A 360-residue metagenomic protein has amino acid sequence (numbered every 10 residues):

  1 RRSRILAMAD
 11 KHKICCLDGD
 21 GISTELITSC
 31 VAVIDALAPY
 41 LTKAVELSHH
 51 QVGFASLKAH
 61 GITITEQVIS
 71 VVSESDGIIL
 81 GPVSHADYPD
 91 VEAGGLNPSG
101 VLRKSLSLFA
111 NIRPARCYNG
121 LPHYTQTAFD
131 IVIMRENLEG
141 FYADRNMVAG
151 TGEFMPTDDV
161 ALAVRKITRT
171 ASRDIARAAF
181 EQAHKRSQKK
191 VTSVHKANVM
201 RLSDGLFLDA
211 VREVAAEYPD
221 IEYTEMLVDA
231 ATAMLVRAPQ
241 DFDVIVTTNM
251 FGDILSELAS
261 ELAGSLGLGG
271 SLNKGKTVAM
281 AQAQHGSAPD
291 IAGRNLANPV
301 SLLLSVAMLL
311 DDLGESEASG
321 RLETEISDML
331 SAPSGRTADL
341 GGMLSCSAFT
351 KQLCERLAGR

Functional and structural regions predicted by a protein language model:
R1-A7: Short, Lys/Arg-enriched N-terminal segments with co-localized hydrophobic residues within the first ~10-30 amino acids
C15-A32, A36-A38, E153-V228: Glycine-rich phosphate/diphosphate-binding loop of Rossmann-like nucleotide-binding domains
D20-S23, D76, M134, A179 (+5 more regions): Buried hydrophobic positions in well-ordered alpha/beta secondary-structure cores of metabolic enzymes
C30, I34, V211, L302-L310 (+1 more regions): Buried hydrophobic packing segments
T42-E66, L235: N-terminal beta-loop-helix "entrance" segment that forms/cooperates in small-molecule cofactor or anionic ligand
F54-S56, L108, T232-S334: Glycine-rich phosphate/nucleotide-binding loop
L57-F154, A161-L162, M250: N-terminal glycine-rich phosphate/adenylate-binding segment common to multiple enzyme folds
E74, D144-S193, A197-M200, S316 (+1 more regions): Glycine-rich phosphate/pyrophosphate-binding loop and the adjoining helix
